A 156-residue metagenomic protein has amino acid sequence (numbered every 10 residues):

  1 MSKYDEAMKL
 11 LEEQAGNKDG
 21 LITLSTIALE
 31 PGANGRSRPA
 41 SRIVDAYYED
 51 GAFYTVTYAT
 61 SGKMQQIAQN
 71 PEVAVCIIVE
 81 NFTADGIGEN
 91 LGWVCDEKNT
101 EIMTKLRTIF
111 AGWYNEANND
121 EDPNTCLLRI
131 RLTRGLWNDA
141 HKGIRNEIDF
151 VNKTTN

Functional and structural regions predicted by a protein language model:
M1-I22, I148-F150, T155-N156: Extreme N-terminal tail/first-helix region
E13-R36, V73-V75: A short, Trp-centered hydrophobic/proline-enriched beta-strand micro-motif
N17, S37-P39, T60, A68 (+1 more regions): Short solvent-exposed loop/turn micro-motifs enriched in small/polar/acidic residues
D19-L21, G51-F53, N70-V73, P123-L127 (+1 more regions): Short, surface-exposed beta-edge/turn micro-motifs
L24-L29, S41-A52: Short, basic, glycine/proline-bearing loop/turn elements
S41, D50, V79, L132-R134: Residue-level signal for tight coil/turn positions that link beta-strands
A46-N81: A short mixed-secondary-structure module that forms the rim of ligand-binding clefts
T83, I87-N156: Charged, gly/pro-rich active-site loop segments
